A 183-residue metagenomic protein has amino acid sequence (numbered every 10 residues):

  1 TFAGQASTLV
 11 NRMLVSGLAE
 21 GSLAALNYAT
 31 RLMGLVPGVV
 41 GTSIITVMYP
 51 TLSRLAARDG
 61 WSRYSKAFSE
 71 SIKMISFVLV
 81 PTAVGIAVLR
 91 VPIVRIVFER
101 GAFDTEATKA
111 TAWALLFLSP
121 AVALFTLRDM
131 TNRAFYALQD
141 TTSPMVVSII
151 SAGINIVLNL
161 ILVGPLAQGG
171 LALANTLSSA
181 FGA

Functional and structural regions predicted by a protein language model:
T1-A183: Membrane-embedded alpha-helical bundles of multi-pass transporters/translocases, especially carrier/permease families
